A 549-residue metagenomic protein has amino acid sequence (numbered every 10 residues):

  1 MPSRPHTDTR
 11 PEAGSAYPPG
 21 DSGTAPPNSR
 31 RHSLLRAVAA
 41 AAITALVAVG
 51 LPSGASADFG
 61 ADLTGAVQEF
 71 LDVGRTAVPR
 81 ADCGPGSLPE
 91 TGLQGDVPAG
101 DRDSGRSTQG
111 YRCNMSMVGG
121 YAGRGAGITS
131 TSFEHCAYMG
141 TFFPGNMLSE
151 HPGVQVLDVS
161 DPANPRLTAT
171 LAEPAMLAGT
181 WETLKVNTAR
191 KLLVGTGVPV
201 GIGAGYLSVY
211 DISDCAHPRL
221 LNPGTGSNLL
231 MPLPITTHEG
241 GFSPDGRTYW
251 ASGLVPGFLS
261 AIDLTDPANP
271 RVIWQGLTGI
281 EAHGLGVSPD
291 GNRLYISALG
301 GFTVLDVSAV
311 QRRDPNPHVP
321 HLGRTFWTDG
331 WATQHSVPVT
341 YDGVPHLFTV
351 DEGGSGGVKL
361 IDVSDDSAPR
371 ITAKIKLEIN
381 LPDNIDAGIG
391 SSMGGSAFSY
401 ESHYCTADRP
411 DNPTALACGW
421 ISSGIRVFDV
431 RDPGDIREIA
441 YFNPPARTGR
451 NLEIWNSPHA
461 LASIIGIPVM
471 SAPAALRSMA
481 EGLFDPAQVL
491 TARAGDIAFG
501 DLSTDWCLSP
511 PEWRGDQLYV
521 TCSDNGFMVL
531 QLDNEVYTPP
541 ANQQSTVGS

Functional and structural regions predicted by a protein language model:
P2, P18, A40, I425: Single-stranded nucleic-acid nicking/binding segments centered on His-rich, glycine/basic loops
R4-T7, T24, N28-D58: Secretory targeting and sorting signals
R10-G20, T24: N-terminal intrinsically disordered, low-complexity tails
A57-S549: Feature marking well-ordered beta-strand scaffolds used for ligand recognition
